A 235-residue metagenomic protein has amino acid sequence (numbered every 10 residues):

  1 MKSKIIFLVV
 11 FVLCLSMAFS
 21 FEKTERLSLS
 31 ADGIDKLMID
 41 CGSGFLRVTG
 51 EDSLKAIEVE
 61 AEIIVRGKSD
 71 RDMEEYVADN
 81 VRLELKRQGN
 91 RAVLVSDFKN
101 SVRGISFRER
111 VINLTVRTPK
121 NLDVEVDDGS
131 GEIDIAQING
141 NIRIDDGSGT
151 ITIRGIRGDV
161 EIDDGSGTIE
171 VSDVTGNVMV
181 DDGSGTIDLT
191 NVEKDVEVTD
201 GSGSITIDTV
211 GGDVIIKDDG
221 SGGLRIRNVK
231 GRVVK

Functional and structural regions predicted by a protein language model:
M1-F7: Positively charged n-region of N-terminal signal peptides that target proteins for export
S3, L15, Q88-R91, T150 (+1 more regions): A detector of low-complexity, intrinsically disordered, Ser/Thr/Gly/Pro/Ala-rich segments
L8-S16: Bacterial N-terminal signal peptides
A18-C41, F45-D127, A136-D145, T152-D163 (+4 more regions): Acidic (Asp/Glu) and glycine-rich low-complexity loops/linkers that are typically intrinsically disordered
